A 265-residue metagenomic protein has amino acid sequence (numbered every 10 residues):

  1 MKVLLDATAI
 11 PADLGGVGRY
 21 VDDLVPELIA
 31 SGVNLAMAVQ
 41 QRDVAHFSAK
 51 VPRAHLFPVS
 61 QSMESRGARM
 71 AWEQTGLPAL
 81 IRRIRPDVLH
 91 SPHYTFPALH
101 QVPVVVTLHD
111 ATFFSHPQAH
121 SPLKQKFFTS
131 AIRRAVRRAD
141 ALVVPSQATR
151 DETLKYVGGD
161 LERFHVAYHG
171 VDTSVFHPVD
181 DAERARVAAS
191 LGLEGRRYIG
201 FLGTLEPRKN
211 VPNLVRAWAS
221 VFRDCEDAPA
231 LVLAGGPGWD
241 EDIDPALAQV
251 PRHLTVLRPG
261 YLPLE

Functional and structural regions predicted by a protein language model:
M1-E265: Carbohydrate transferase catalytic cores enriched for Leloir-type hexosyltransferases
